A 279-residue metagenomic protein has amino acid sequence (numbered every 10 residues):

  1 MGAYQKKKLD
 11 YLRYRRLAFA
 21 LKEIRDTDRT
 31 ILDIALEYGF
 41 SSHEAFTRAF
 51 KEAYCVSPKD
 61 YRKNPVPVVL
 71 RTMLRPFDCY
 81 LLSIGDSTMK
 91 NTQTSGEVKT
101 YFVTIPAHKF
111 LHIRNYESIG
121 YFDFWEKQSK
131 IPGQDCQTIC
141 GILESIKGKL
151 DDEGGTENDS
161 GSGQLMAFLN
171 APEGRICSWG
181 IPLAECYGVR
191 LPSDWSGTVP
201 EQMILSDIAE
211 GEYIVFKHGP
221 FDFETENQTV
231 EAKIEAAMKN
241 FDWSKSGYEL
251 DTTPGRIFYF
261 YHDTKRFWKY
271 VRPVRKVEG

Functional and structural regions predicted by a protein language model:
G2-Y38, P65-D86: Terminal helix-turn-helix DNA-binding modules in bacterial transcription factors
Y11-Y14, D60, Y270: Intrinsically disordered, low-complexity sequence elements enriched in Ser/Thr/Gly/Pro
D26-R62: Sequence-specific DNA-binding recognition helix
E44, R48, E52-V56, V68-G279: A solvent-exposed interaction/effector surface
